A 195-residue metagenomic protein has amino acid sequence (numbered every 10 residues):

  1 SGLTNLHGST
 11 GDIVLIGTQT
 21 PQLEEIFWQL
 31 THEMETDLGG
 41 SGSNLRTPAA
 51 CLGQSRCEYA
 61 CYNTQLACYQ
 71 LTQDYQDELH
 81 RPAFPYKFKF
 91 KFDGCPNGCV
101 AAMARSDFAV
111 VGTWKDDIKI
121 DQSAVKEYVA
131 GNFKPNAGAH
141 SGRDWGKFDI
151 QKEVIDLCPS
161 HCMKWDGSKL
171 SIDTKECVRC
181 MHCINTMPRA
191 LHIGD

Functional and structural regions predicted by a protein language model:
S1-G138, F148: Small-residue-enriched alpha-helical segments and adjacent helix-cap loops that form tight helix-helix packing
T10-D12, G94-P96, C162, K169 (+1 more regions): Active-site-proximal loop/turn and secondary-structure-junction residues that shape catalytic pockets, frequently
T47, Y86-F88, I150-V154, D173-C180: Short metal-coordination and nucleic-acid-contact micro-motifs, chiefly zinc-binding Cys/His arrays
T64, G142-D144, T174: The feature encodes a structural signal of leucine-rich repeats
F84, D144-Q151, S168: Short, flexible, mixed-charge glycine/proline-rich loop motifs that serve as phosphate/nucleic-acid-contacting
K115-V129, K175-R189, D195: Short microdomains enriched in Cys/His and/or Lys/Arg
A130-G142, D156, E176-C177, L191: Conserved catalytic cores of very large enzyme subunits
K152-L170, V178-D195: Iron-sulfur cluster-binding cysteine motifs and their immediate structural context in ferredoxin-like electron-transfer
